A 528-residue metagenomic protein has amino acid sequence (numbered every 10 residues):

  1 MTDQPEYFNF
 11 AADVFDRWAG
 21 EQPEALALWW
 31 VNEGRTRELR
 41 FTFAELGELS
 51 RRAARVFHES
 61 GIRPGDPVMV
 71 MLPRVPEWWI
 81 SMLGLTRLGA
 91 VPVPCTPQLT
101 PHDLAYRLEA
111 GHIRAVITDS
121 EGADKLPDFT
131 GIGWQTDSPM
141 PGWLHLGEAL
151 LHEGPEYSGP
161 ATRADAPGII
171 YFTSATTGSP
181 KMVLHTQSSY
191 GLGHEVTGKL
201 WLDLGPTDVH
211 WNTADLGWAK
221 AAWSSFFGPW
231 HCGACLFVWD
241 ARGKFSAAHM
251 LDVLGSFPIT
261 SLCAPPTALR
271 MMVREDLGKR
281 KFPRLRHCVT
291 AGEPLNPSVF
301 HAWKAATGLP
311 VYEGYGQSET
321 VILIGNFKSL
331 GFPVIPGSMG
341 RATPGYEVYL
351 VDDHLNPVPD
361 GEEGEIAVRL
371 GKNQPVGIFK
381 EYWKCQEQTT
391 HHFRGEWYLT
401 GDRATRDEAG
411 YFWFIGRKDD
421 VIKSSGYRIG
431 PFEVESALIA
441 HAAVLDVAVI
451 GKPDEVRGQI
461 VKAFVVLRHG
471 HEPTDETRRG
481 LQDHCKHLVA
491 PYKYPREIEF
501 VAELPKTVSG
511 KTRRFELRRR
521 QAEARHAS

Functional and structural regions predicted by a protein language model:
P23-L26, H152-F172, S179, D203-V209: Conserved pre-ATP/AMP-binding loop-to-beta segment of ANL
E24, L28-L83, T100-A105, S188: Conserved AMP-binding/adenylate-forming core of the ANL superfamily
N32-R35, L39, E121-A164, S179: ANL superfamily adenylate-forming
L39-A44, G168-L192: Conserved AMP-binding A3 loop
L99, V116-T118, G255, L262 (+8 more regions): AMP-binding/adenylate-forming catalytic core of the ANL superfamily
A175, H231, I259-A264, M272-V334 (+2 more regions): Gly/Ser/Thr-rich phosphate-binding loop
G191-N212, L216-T260, E275: Conserved AMP-binding/adenylation subdomain of ANL enzymes
G361-I378, W397, R403-A404: AMP-binding/adenylate-forming core of the ANL superfamily
